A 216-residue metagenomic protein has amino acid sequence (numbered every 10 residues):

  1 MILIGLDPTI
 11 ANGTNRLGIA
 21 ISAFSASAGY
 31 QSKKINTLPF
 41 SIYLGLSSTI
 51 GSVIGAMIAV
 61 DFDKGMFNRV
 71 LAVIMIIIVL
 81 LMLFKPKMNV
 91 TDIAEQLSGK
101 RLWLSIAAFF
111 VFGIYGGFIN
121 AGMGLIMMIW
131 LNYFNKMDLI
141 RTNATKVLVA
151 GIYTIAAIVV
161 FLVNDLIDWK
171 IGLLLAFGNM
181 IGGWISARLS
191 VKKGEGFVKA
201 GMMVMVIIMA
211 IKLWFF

Functional and structural regions predicted by a protein language model:
M1-D7, I93-N143, L173: Selected transmembrane alpha-helices and immediately adjacent juxtamembrane segments of polytopic inner-membrane
L3, I10, A56, V60 (+4 more regions): Transmembrane helix-loop junction
L6-N15, T37-Y43, K136-V147: Membrane-interface alpha-helices at helix entry/exit sites of multi-pass transporters
G13-M66, T154-V204: Selective hydrophobic functional segments
R16, L71-M75, V79, V147-A150 (+2 more regions): Residues within membrane-spanning alpha-helices of integral membrane proteins, especially the hydrophobic core/packing
S25-I35, V73-L97, A210-F216: Transmembrane helix exit motif
L38-S47, L71, Q96-R101, N143-V149 (+1 more regions): Cytoplasmic-side transmembrane-helix entry/capping segments in multi-pass membrane proteins
